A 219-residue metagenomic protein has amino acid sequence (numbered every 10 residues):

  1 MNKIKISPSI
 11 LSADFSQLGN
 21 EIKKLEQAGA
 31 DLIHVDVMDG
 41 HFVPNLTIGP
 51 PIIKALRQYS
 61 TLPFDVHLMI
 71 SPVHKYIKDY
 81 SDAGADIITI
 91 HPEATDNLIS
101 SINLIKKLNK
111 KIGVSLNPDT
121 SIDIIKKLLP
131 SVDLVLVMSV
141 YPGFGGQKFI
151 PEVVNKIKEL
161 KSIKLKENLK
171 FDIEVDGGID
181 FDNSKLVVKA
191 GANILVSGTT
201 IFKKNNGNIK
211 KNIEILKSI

Functional and structural regions predicted by a protein language model:
K5-S9, I33-V35, L56, F64-L68 (+5 more regions): Hydrophobic faces of well-ordered beta-strands that scaffold small-molecule active sites in alpha/beta enzyme cores
D14-Q17, Y59, K75-Y76, D86-D172: Conserved anion-binding
L18, L25, D36, Y80 (+6 more regions): Conserved, mostly hydrophobic/aromatic
I22, H74-D82, T120-V132, G177-L195: Catalytic cores of alpha/beta
A28, Y59, A83, L108 (+1 more regions): Structural motif
I33-I48, P92, V140-K148, I201-N205: Glycine-rich, proline-tolerant flexible connector loops at the mouths of alpha/beta enzymes
V37-L104: N-terminal active-site wall of soluble small-molecule enzyme domains
I105, V188, F202-I219: C-terminal helical cap(s) of enzyme catalytic domains, especially alpha/beta-barrels
